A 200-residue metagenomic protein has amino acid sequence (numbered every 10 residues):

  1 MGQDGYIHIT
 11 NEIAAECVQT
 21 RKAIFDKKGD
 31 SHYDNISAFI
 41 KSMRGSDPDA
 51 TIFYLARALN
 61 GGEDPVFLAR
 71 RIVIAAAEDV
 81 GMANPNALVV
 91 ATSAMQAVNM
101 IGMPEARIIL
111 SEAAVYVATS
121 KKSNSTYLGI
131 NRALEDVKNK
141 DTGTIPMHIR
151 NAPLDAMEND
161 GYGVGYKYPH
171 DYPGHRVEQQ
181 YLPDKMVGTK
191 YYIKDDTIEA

Functional and structural regions predicted by a protein language model:
M1, I40-M43, D47: Conserved strand-helix element at the start of the C-terminal RecA-like helicase core
M1-K27: Non-catalytic interfacial helical region
Q3, Q19, Q96, Q179-Q180: Residue-identity detector for glutamine
A15-C17, D30-D34, L68-R70: Long, well-ordered amphipathic alpha-helical subdomains in the mid-to-C-terminal portions of large enzyme subunits
Q19-F25, S31-M43: Active-site flanking loop/helix segments enriched in acidic
G45-H170, G174-R176, L182-A200: Terminal-proximal interaction/regulatory segments of ATP-powered molecular machines
